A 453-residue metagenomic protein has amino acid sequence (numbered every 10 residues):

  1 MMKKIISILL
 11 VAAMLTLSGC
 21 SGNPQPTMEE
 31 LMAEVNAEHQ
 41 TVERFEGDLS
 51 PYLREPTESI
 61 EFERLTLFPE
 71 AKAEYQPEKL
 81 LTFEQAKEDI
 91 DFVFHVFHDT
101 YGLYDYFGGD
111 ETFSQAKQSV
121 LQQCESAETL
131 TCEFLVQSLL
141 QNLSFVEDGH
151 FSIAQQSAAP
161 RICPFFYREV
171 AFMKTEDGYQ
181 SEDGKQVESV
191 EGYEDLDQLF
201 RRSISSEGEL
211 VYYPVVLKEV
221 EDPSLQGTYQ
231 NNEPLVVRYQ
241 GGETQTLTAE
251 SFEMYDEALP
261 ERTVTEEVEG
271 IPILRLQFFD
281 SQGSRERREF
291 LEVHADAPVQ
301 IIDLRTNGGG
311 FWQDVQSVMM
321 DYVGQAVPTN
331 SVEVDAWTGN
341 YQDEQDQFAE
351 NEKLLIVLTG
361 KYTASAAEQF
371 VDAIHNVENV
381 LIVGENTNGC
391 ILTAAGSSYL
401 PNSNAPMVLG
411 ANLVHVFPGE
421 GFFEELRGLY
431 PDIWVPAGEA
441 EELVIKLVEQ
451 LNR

Functional and structural regions predicted by a protein language model:
K3-N23: Sec-dependent N-terminal signal peptides of Gram-positive bacterial secreted proteins and lipoproteins
G19-Q300, T306-G308, E449-R453: Flexible, low-complexity junctional segments that flank or bridge functional domains
H150, E378-I391: Short, well-structured beta-strand/strand-turn elements
I273-R275, Q300-D303, L354-T359, L381-G384: Structural recognition of the beta-strand scaffold that forms the well-ordered cores of secreted hydrolase catalytic
G308-L358, Y362, L392-P401, G410-F417 (+1 more regions): Gly/Ser/Thr-rich loop/hinge elements
E424-R453: Low-complexity, Gly/Ser/Thr/Pro-rich intrinsically disordered linker/tail segments
